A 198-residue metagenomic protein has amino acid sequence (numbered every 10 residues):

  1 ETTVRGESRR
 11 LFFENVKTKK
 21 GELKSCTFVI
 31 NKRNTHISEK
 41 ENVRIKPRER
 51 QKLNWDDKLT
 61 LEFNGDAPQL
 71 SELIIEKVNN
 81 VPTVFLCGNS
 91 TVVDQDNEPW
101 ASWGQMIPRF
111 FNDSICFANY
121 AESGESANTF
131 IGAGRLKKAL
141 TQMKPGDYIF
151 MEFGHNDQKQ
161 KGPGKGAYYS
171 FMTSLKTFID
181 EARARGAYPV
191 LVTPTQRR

Functional and structural regions predicted by a protein language model:
T2-F13: Short, surface-exposed beta-strand/strand-loop-strand elements in extracellular ectodomains
V4, M106, G134-R198: Alpha-helical cap/lid subdomain in secreted, periplasmic, or secretory-pathway luminal O-acyl-processing enzymes
S8-R10, K32, G65, K77 (+4 more regions): A mature extracytoplasmic/lumenal domain signature
L11, S90-D94, E122-N128, H155-Q160 (+2 more regions): Solvent-exposed loop/turn segments at secondary-structure junctions within structured extracellular/periplasmic domains
V16-T18: Long, hydrophobic N-terminal alpha-helical segment
E22-L59, F63-K77: Short, surface-exposed tryptophan/glycine-enriched loops that mediate extracellular molecular recognition
T60-E122, L136-I149: Serine-esterase "nucleophile elbow" of acetyl-processing enzymes
D96-P99, T129-G132, G162-G166: Short, solvent-exposed loop/turn segments at secondary-structure boundaries
